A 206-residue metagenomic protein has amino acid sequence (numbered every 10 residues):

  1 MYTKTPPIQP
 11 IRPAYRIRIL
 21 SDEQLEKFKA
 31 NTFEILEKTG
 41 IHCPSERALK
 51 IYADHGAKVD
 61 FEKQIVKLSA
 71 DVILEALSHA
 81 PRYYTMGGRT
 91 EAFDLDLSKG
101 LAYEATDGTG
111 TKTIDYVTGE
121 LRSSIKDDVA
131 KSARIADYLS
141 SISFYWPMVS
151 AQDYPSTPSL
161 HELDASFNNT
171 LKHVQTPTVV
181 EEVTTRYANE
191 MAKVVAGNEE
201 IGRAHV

Functional and structural regions predicted by a protein language model:
M1-Q9: Acidic, low-complexity proline/glycine-rich segments
M1-Y2, A14-S21, I41-P44, L97-G100 (+1 more regions): Short, functional N-terminal and low-complexity linear motifs
I8-P10, Y15-A80: N-terminal alpha-helical transmembrane segments of multi-pass membrane transport and channel/translocase proteins
I65-R203: Catalytic alpha/beta active-site cores
